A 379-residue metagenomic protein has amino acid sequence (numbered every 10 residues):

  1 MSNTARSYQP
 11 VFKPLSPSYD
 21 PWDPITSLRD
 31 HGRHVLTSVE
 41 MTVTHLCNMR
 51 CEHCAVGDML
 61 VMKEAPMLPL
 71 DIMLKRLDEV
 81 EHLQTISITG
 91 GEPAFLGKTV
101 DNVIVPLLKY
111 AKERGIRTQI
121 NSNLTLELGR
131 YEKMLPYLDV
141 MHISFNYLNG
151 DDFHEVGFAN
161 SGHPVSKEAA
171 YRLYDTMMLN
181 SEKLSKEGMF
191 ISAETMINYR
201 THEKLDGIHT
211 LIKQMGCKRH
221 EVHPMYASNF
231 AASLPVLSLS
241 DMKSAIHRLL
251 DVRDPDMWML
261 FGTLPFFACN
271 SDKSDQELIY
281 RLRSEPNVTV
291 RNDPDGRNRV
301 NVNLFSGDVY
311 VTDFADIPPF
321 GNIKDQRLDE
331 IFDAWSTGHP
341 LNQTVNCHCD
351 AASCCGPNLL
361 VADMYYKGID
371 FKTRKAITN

Functional and structural regions predicted by a protein language model:
S2-I120, T125-K133: Conserved alpha-helical substructure of the radical SAM core
S2-N3, V11, K63, D78 (+6 more regions): Radical SAM enzyme [4Fe-4S]-AdoMet core and its adjacent flexible, acidic and glycine-rich loops/tails across
S2-T37, D308-N379: Flexible mid-to-C-terminal extensions adjoining Fe-S/redox cofactors in radical SAM and related proteins
C47, C51-C54, D293-R297, T312 (+1 more regions): Short cysteine clusters
R50, H82, Y137, G216-R219: Short loop/turn motifs at secondary-structure junctions
C51, G97, D152, V311-D313 (+1 more regions): Activation segment
G91, M196-N198, G262-P265, D313-F314 (+1 more regions): Short, well-ordered beta-to-alpha junction loops that form the rim of enzyme active sites and present histidine/acidic
